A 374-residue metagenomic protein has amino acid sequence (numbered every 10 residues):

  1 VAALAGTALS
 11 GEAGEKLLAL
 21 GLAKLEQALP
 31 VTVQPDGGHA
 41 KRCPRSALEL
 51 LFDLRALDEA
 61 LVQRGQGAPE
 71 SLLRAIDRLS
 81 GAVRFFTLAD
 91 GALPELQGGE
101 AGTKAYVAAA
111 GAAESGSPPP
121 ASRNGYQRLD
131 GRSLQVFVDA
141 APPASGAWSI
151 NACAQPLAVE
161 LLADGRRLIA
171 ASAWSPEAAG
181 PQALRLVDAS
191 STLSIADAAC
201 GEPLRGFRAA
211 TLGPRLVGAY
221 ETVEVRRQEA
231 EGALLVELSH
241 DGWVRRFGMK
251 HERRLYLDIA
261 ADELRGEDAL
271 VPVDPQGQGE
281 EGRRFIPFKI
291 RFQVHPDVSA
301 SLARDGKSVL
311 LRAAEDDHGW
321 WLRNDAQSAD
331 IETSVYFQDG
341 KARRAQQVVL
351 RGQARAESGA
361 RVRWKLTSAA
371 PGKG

Functional and structural regions predicted by a protein language model:
V1-R45, E49: Active-site lining segments of carbohydrate-active enzymes
E12-A13, Q63-R64, P275: Secondary-structure transition/capping motifs at alpha-helix termini and the adjoining loop/turn into the next element
Q34-W174, A345: Carbohydrate-active enzyme catalytic cores, enriched for enzymes that act on polyanionic acidic polysaccharides
A108-S299: Catalytic and substrate-binding regions of extracellular carbohydrate-active enzymes, especially polysaccharide lyases
Q127-L129, L234-H240, L302-A314, L322 (+1 more regions): Generic recognition of long tandem-repeat/solenoid scaffolds
S239-V244, A269-D274, R312-H318, D325-Q327 (+2 more regions): Secondary-structure transition/turn motif
G279-S334: Polysaccharide-binding surfaces and accessory modules of carbohydrate-active proteins
R323-G374: Beta-strand-rich recognition/accessory modules
